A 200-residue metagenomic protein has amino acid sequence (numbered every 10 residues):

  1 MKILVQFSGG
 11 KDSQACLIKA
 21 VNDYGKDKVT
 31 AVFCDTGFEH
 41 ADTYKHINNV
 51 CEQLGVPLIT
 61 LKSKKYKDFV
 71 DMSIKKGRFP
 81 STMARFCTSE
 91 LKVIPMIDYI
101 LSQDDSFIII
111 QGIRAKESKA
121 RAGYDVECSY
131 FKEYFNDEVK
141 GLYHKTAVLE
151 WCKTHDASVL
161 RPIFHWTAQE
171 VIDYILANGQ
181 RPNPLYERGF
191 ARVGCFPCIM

Functional and structural regions predicted by a protein language model:
M1-M200: Nucleotide-activated chemistry modules centered on ATP-dependent adenylation/adenylyltransferase
